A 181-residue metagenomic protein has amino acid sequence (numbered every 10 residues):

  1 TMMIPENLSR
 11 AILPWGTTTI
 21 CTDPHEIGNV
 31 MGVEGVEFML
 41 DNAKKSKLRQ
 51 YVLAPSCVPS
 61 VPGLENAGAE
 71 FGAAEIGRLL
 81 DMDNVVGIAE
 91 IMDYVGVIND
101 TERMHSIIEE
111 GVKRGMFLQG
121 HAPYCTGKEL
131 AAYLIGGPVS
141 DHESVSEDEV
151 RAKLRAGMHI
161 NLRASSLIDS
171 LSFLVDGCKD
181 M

Functional and structural regions predicted by a protein language model:
T1-S9: Di-metal (Zn2+ and/or Mg2+/Mn2+) metal-binding site signature of metallo-dependent hydrolases with the MBL/beta-CASP
M2-M3, G28-M31, L167-I168: Acidic-and-aromatic substrate-binding clefts and catalytic sites of carbohydrate-active enzymes
S9-F117: Divalent-metal coordination cores built from histidine and acidic residues
E70-E90, G96-M181: Histidine/acidic residue-rich metal-binding segments in metalloenzymes
